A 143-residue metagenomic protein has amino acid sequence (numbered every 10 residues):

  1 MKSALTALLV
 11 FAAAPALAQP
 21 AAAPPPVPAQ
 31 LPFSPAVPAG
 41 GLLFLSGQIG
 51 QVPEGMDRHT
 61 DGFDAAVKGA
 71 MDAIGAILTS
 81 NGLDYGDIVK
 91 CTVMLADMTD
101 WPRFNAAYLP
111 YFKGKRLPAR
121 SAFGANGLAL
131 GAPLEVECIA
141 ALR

Functional and structural regions predicted by a protein language model:
K2-K90, M94-R143: N-terminal presequence-like segments and the immediate start of the first folded domain
